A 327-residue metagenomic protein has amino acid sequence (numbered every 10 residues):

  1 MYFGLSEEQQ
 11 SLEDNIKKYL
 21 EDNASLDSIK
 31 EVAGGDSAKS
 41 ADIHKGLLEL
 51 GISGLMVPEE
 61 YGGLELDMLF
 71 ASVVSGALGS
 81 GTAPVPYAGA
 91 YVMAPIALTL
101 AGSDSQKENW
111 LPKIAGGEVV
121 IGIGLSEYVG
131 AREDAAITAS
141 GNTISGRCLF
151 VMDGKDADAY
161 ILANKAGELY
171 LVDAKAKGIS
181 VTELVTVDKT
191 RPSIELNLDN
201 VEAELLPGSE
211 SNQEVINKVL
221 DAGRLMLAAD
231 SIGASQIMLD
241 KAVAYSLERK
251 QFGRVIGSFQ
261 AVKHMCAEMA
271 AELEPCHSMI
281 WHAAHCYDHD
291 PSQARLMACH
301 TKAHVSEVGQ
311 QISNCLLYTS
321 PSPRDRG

Functional and structural regions predicted by a protein language model:
M1-V85, A101-Q106, K113-E118, G141-T143 (+3 more regions): Alpha-helical interface subdomain recognition
G63-E65, V129-G130, V187-D188: Short, small-residue-enriched loops and turns at beta-alpha junctions that line or gate enzyme active sites
L66, R132-D134, D153-A157: Short glycine/proline-enriched turns and hinge-like loops at secondary-structure junctions
M93-A101: Helix-loop "lid/cap" segments that line or gate small-molecule binding pockets
G117-S126: A short, Trp-centered hydrophobic/proline-enriched beta-strand micro-motif
G124, R147-L184: A short core secondary-structure module
A131-S145: Cytochrome P450 C-terminal beta-domain/meander region
F150-V151, K175-V201, L205: Flexible, small-/acidic-enriched active-site or ligand-binding loops
